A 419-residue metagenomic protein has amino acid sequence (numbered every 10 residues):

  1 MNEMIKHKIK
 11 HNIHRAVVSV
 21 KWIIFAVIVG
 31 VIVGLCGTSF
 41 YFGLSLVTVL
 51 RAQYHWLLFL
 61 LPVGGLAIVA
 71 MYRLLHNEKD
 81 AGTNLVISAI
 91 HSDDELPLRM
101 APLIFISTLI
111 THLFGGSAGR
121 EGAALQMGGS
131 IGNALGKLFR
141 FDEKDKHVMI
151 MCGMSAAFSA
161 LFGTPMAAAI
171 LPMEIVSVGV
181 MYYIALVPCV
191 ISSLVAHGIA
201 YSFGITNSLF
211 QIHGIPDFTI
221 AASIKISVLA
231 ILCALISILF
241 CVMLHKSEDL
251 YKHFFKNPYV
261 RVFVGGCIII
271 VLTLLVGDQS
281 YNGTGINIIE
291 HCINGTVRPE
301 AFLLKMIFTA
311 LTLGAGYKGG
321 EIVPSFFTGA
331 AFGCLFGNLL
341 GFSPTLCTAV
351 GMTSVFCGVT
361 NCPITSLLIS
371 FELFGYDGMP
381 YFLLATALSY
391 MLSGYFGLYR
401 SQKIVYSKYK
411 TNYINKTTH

Functional and structural regions predicted by a protein language model:
M1-H419: Alpha-helical transmembrane segments and immediately membrane-proximal extracytoplasmic
